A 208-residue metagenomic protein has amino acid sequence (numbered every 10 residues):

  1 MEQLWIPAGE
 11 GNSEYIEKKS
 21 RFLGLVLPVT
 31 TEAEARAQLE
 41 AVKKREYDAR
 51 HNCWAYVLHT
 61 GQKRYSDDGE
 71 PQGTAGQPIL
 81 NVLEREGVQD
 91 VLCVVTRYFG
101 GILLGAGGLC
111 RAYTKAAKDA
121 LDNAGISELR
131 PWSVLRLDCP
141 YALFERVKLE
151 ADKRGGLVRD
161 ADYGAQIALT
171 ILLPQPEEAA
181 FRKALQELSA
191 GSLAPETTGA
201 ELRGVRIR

Functional and structural regions predicted by a protein language model:
M1-G73, E178, E196-R208: C-terminal regulatory domains involved in ligand/effector binding and gene-expression control
G61, P71-V88, Y163-A165: Positively charged, aromatic-enriched nucleic acid-contacting surfaces
I79-A124: Active-site beta-strand/loop microenvironment that shapes enzyme catalytic pockets
G125-L143, I171: Short glycine-/aliphatic-rich beta-strand segments at the starts of folded cytosolic domains
D138-G156: Short amphipathic alpha-helix segments
V147-D152, A180-S189: Short amphipathic alpha-helices in soluble, non-transmembrane regions that often serve as interface/regulatory elements
V158-D162, S189-R206: Conserved short beta-strand edge segments in small beta-sheet-based binding/regulatory domains
I171-A180: Terminal, non-globular segments
